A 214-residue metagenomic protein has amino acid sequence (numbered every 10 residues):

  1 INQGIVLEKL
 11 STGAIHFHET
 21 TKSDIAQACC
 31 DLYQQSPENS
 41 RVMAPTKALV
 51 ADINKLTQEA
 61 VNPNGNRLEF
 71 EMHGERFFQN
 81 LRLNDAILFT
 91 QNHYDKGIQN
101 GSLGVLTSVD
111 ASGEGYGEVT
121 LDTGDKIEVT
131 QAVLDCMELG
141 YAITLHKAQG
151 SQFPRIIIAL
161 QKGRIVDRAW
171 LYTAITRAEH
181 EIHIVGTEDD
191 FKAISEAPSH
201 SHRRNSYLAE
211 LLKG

Functional and structural regions predicted by a protein language model:
I1-I98, T107-A111, G115-G117: Conserved helicase motor core of P-loop NTPases
N2, I53, N100-G214: C-terminal accessory regions
